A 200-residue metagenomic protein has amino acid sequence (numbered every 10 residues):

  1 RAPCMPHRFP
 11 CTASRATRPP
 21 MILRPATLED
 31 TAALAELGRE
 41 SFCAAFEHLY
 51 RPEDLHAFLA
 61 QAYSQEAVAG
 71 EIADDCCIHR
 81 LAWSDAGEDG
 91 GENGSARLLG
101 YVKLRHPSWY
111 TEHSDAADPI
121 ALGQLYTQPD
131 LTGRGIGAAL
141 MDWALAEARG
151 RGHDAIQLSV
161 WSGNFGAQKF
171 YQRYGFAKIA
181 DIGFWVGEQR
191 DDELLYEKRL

Functional and structural regions predicted by a protein language model:
P6-A32: Conserved N-terminal entry element of GNAT/NAT acetyltransferase domains
P25-L28, E36-Y50, H56-D130, M141-W143 (+4 more regions): Acetyl-CoA-dependent GNAT
A32, R80, Q168-K169: Alpha-helical elements of the RecA-like P-loop NTPase motor core of helicases
D118-I120, D154-Q157, W161-Q168, Q172-L200: C-terminal "cap" of GNAT-fold acetyltransferases
Q128-R134, S162-G163: Active-site acidic-Proline motif in GNAT/NAT acetyltransferases
R134, R151-D154: Short coil/turn segments at alpha/beta junctions that flank glycine-rich nucleotide-binding fingerprints
